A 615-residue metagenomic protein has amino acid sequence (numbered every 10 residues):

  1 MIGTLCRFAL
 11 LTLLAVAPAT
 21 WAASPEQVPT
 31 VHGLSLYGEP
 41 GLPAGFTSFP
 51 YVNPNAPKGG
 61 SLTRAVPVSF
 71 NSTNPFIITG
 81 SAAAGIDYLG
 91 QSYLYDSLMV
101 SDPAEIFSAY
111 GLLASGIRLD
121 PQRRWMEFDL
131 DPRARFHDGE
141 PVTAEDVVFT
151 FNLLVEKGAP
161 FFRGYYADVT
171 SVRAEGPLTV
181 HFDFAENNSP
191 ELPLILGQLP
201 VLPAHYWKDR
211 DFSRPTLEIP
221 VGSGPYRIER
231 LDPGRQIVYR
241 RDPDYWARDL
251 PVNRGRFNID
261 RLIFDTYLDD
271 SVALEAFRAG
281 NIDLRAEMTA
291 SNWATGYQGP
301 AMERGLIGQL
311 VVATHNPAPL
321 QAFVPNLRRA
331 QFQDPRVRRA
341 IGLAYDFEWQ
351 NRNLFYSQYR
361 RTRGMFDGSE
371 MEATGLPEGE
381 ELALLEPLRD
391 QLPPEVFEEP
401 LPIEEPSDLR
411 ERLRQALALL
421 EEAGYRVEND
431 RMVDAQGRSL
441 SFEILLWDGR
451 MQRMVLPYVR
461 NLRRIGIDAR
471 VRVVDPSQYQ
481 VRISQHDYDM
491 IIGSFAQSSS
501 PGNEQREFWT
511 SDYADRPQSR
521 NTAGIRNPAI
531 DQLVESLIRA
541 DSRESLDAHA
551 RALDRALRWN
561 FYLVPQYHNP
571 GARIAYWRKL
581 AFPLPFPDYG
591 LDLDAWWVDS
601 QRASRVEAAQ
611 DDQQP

Functional and structural regions predicted by a protein language model:
S24-Q122, N152, I219-V221: N-terminal lobe/hinge region of extracytoplasmic solute-binding protein
Q27-V28, V66-V68, D232-I237, R241 (+4 more regions): Detector for C-terminal structural segments
V52-P57, T79-Y88, G116-P160, E175 (+5 more regions): Aromatic- and charge-enriched surface segment that lines or borders ligand/interaction sites
L89-E105, N152, L196-R256, D260-R261 (+5 more regions): Gly/Pro-rich hinge or "lid" segments in bacterial periplasmic/extracellular proteins
G111-S115, H137, V142, D183-L202 (+4 more regions): Aromatic-rich, solvent-exposed beta-strand/loop patch
D129, R163-K208, S223-D232, G375-R389: Surface-exposed binding/hinge segments that line and control ligand-binding clefts or catalytic entry sites
D131, R214, A247-Y297, R339 (+4 more regions): Ligand-site clamp/hinge motif
S171-R173, E229-R240, D265-R329, R336-A340 (+3 more regions): Extracellular/periplasmic solute-recognition and catalytic clefts
